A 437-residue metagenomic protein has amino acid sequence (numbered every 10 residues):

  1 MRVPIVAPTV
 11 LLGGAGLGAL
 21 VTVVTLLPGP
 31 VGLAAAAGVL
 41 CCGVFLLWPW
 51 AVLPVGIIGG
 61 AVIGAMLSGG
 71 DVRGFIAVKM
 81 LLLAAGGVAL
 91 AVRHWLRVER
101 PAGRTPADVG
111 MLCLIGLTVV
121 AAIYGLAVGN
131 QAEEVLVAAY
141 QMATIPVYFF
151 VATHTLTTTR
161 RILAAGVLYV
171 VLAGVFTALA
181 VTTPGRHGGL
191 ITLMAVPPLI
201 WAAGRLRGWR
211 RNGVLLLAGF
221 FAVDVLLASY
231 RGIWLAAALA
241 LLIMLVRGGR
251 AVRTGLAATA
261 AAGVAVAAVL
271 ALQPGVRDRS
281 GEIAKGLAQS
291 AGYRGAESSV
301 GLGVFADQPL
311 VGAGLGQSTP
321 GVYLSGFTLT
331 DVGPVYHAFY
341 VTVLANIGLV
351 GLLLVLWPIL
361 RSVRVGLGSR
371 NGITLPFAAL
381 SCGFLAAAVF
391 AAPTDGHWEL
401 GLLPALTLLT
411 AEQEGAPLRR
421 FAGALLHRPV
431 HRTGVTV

Functional and structural regions predicted by a protein language model:
R2-H94, V120-Y124, L179-R186, F384: N-terminal signal-anchor transmembrane segment
A35-L46, L83-R97, A195-L206, L349-S369: Hydrophobic, aromatic-rich transmembrane alpha-helices and their immediate juxtamembrane boundary segments
G38, I115, V119-Y124, A143-R247: Alpha-helical transmembrane segments of multi-pass inner-membrane proteins
F75-G87, P106-A121, Q131-V151: Aromatic-anchored transmembrane helix interface
R210, N346-F384, L418: Hydrophobic transmembrane alpha-helices and their immediate junctions
G219, V223-S229, L245-G286, L302-D307 (+1 more regions): A membrane-periplasm/extracellular boundary helix in multi-pass inner-membrane enzymes that assemble envelope glycans
R277, G281-S299, G303-D307, V311-I347 (+1 more regions): Long extracytoplasmic/lumenal interhelical loops at the membrane interface of multi-pass membrane proteins
F377-A388, P393-V437: Transmembrane alpha-helices of multi-pass inner-membrane enzymes
